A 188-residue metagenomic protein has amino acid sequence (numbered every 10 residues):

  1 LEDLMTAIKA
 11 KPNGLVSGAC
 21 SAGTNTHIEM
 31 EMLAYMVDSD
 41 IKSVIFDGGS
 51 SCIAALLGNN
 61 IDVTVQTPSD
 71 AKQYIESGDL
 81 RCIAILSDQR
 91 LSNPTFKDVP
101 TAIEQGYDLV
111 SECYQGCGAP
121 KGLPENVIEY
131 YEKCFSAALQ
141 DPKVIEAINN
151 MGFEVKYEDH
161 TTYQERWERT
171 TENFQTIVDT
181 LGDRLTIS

Functional and structural regions predicted by a protein language model:
L1-S51, A102, Q115-A147: Hinge/capping helix and adjacent helix->loop/strand transition within the periplasmic-binding protein
G14, G18-D98: Ligand-binding pocket segment of bilobal, Venus flytrap-like solute-binding proteins
S21-N25, G48, V63, T67 (+4 more regions): Extracytoplasmic/periplasmic, Sec-exported soluble proteins
S39, E76, N126-S188: An extracytoplasmic/periplasmic, membrane-proximal ligand-sensing/linker region
N59-N60, D79, G106, K143 (+1 more regions): Conserved functional loop/turn residues at catalytic and ligand-binding sites
A71-Q140, E172: C-terminal lobe and pocket-closing loops of periplasmic/extracytoplasmic Venus-flytrap solute-binding proteins
